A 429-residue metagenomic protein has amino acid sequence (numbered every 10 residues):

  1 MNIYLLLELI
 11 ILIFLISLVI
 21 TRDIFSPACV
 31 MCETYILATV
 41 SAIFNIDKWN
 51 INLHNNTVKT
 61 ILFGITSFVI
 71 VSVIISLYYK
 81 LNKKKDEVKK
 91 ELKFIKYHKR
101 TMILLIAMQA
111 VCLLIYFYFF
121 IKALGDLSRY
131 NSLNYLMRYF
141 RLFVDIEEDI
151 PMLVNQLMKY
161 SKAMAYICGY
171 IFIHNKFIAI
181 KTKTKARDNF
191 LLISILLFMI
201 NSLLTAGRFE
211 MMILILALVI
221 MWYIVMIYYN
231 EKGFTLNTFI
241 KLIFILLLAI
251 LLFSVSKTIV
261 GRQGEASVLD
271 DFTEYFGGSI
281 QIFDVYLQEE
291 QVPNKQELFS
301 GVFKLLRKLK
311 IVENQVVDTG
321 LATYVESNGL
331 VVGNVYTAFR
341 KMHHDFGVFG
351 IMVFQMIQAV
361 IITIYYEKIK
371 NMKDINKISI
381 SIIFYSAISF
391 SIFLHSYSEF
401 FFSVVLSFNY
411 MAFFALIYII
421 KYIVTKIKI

Functional and structural regions predicted by a protein language model:
Y4-I13, I65-I70, L104-Y116, Q156-C168 (+2 more regions): Hydrophobic alpha-helical transmembrane segments
L7-A123: A structural signal for hydrophobic alpha-helical transmembrane segments in multi-pass membrane proteins
E8-I11, F63-S67, K162-F172, F209-M221 (+2 more regions): Hydrophobic core segments of transmembrane alpha-helices in multi-pass, intramembrane catalytic enzymes
R22-L37, T182-L191, K373-Y385: Membrane-interfacial loop-to-transmembrane alpha-helix junctions, especially the N-terminal start
N50-I51, N201-F209, H395-F402: Membrane-interface helix caps and helix-loop-helix hairpins in membrane proteins
L81-T235, K241-L242, A249-V260: Membrane-embedded catalytic interface detector for glycan/lipid assembly enzymes
N134-N155, L247-T363: Small-residue-enriched transmembrane helix-hairpin modules in multi-pass membrane proteins
N334-I429: Hydrophobic alpha-helical segments
